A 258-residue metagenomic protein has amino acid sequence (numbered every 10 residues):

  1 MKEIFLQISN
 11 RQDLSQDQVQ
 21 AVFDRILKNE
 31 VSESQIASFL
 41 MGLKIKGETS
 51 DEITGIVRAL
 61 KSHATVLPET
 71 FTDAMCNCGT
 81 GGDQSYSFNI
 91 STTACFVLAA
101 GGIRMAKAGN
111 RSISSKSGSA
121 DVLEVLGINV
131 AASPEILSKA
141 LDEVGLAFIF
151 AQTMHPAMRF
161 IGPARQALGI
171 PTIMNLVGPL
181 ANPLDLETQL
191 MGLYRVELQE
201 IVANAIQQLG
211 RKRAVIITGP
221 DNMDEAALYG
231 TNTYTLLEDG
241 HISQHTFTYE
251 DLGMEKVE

Functional and structural regions predicted by a protein language model:
M1-S87, G101, V257-E258: Acidic, glycine/proline-rich low-complexity segments that act as flexible tails and inter-domain linkers
K2-L6, Q20-D24, A37-M41, T54-K61 (+7 more regions): Predominant activation on well-ordered alpha-helical scaffold segments within soluble catalytic domains
Q7, S62-T65, S87, G102 (+2 more regions): Glycine-rich anion-binding loops and their surrounding alpha/beta cores
D13-A21, E30-S38, E48-G55, N89 (+9 more regions): Conserved active-site and cofactor/substrate-binding residues in soluble primary-metabolism enzymes
Q35-I36, A106-A108, I216: Short beta-strand segments at enzyme active-site cores
L40, F88-V144: A glycine-rich phosphate/pyrophosphate-binding beta-strand-loop-alpha-helix module
P68-C78, A106-S112, M174-V177: Core alpha/beta catalytic barrel or barrel-like domain that forms the active/cofactor pocket in diverse metabolic
G79-Q84, G109-S115, M154, P220-D221: Acidic, glycine-rich active-site loops and adjacent beta-strand->loop/helix elements that engage anionic groups
